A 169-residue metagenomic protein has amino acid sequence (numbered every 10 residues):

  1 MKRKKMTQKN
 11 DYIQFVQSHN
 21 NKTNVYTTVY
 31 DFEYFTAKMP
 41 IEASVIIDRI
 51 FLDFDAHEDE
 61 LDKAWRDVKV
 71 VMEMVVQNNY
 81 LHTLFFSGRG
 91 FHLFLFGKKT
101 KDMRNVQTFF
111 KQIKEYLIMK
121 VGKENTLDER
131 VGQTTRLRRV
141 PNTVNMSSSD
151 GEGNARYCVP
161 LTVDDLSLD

Functional and structural regions predicted by a protein language model:
M1-R89, F96-I118, K123: Signature for HUH/AEP ssDNA processing cores
K63-A64, F94-F96, S149-E152, R156: Generic alpha-helix signal with a bias toward terminal, lower-confidence helices and secondary-structure junctions
F86-F91, G132-R136: Short, conserved alpha-helical segments within structured domains
V121-D169: Catalytic "initiation/cleavage/transfer" segments centered on a nucleophilic residue and adjacent nucleic-acid-engaging
